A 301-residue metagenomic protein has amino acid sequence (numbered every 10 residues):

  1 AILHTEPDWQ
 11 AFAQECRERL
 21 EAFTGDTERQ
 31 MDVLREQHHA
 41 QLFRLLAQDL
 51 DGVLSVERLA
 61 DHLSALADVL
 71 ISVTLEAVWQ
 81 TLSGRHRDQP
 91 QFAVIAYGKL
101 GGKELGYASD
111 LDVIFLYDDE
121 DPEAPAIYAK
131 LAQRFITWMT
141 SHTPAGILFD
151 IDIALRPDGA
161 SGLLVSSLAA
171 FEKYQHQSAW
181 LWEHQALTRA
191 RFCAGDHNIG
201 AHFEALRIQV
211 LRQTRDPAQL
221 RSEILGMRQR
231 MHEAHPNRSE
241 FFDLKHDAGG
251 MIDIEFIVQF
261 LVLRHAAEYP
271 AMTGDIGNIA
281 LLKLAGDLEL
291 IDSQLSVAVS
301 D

Functional and structural regions predicted by a protein language model:
A1-D301: A nucleotide- and high-energy phosphate-metabolite-utilizing enzyme signature
